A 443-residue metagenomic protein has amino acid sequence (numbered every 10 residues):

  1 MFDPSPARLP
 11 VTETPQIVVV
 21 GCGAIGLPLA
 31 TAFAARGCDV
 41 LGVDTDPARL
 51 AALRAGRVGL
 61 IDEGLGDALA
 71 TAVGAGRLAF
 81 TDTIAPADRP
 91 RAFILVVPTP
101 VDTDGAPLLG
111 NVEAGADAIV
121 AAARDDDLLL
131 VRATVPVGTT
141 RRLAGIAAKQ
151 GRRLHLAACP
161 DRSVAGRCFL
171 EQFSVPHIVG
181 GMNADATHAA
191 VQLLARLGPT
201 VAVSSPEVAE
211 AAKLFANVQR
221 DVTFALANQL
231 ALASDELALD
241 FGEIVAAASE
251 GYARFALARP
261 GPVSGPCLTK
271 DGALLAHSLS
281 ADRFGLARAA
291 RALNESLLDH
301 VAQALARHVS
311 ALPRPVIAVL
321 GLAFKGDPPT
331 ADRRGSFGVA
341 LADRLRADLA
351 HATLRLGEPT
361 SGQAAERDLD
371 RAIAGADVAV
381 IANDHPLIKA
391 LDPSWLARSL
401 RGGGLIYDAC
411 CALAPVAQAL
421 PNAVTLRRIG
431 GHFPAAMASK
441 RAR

Functional and structural regions predicted by a protein language model:
F2-R443: Structural/interface elements that position substrates and couple domains in central-metabolism enzymes
